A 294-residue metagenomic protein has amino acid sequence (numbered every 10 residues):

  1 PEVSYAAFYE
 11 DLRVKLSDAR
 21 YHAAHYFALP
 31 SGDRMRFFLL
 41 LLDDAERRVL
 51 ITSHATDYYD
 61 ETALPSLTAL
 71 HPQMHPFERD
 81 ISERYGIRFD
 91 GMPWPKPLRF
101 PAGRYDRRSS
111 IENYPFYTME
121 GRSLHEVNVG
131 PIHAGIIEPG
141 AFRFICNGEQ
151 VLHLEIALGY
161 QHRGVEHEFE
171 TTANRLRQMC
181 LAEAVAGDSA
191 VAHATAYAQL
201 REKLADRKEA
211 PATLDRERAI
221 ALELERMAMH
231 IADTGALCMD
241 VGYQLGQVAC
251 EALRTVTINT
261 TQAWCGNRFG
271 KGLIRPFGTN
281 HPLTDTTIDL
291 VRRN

Functional and structural regions predicted by a protein language model:
P1-Q150, R293: Terminal low-complexity/charged segments
H25-R36, P95-G103, T213-M227, T234-V248 (+1 more regions): Short, glycine/charge-rich beta-strand/loop segments that flank catalytic centers and engage negatively charged groups
D33-M35, A134-I137, R163-G164, F277-P282: Flexible loop/turn segments at secondary-structure boundaries
L50-H54, Y197, R226-D233, Q262-N280: Short, compositionally biased low-complexity segments
I87-P95, R207-D215, G235, N267-K271: Short secondary-structure capping/junction motifs at helix and strand boundaries
H125-G235, D240, A249, Q262: Active-site- and interface-proximal helix/loop "cap" or "latch" segments in soluble metabolic and energy-transducing
M239-N294: Aromatic-residue-lined binding/catalytic grooves and analogous aromatic/hydrophobic interfacial grooves in multimeric
